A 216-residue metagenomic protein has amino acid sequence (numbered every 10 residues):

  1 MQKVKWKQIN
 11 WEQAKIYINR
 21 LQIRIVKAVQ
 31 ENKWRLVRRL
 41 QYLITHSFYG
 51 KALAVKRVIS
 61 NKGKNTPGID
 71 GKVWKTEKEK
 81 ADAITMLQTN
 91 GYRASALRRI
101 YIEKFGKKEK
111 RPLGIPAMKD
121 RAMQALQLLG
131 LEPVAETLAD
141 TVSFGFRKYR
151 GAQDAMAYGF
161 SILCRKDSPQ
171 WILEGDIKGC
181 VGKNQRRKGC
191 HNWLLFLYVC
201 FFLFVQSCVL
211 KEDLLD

Functional and structural regions predicted by a protein language model:
K3-G63, L129-G145: Charged boundary/loop elements
Q22, M123-Q124, L128, M156 (+1 more regions): Hydrophobic face of alpha-helices
R24-I25, A83, G159: Generic hydrophobic alpha-helical segments
K62-K75, A94-A122, L138-G151, L173-E174 (+1 more regions): Short, conserved non-catalytic motifs in the polymerase core
K75-A94: Amphipathic alpha-helical blocks
M86, T141-V142, R147, D154-D216: Conserved polymerase palm-domain catalytic core
L128-E136, A157-C164: Amphipathic, well-packed alpha-helical segments that form the structural scaffold of globular domains
